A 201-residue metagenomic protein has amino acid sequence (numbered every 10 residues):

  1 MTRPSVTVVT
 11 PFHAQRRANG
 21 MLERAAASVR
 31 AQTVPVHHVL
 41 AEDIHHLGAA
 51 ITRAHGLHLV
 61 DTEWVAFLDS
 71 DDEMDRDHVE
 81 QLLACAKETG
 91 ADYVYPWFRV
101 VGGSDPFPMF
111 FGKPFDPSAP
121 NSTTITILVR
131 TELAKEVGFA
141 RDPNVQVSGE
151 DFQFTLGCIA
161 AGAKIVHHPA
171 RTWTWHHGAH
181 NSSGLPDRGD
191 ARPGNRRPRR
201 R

Functional and structural regions predicted by a protein language model:
R24-V36: Short, acidic, metal-binding catalytic loop of nucleotide-sugar glycosyltransferases
I44-V60: Glycine-rich, basic loop-to-helix element that forms the pyrophosphate-binding segment of sugar-nucleotide handling
V65: Short aromatic/hydrophobic "clamp" motif used to bind/position activated sugar donors
D69-E73: The conserved acidic donor/metal-binding loop of glycosyltransferases
D77-P108: Conserved donor NDP-sugar-binding/catalytic core segment of glycosyltransferases
R99-V101, D105, I125, H168-D187 (+1 more regions): Active-site donor/metal-binding and catalytic loop motifs of nucleotide-sugar-dependent glycosylation enzymes
F110-L128: A recurrent flexible, glycine/aromatic-enriched loop bordering the glycosyltransferase active site that acts as
Q146-F154: Acidic donor-binding loop at a coil-to-helix junction in glycosyltransferase catalytic cores that engages
